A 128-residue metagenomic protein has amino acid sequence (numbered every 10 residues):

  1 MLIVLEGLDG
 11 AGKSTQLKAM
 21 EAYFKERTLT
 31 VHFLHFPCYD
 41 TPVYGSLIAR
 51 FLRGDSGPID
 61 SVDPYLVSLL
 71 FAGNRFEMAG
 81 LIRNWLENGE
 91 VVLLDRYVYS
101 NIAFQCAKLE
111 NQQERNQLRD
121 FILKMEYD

Functional and structural regions predicted by a protein language model:
I3-L5: Hydrophobic anchor at the beta1->P-loop junction of P-loop NTPases
G10: Walker A (P-loop) phosphate-binding loop of P-loop NTPases
K13: Conserved lysine of the Walker
Q16, M20: Hydrophobic positions on the alpha1 helix immediately C-terminal to the Walker A/P-loop
L29-D128: ATP-dependent small-molecule kinase phosphotransfer cores that center on conserved nucleotide phosphate-binding segments
